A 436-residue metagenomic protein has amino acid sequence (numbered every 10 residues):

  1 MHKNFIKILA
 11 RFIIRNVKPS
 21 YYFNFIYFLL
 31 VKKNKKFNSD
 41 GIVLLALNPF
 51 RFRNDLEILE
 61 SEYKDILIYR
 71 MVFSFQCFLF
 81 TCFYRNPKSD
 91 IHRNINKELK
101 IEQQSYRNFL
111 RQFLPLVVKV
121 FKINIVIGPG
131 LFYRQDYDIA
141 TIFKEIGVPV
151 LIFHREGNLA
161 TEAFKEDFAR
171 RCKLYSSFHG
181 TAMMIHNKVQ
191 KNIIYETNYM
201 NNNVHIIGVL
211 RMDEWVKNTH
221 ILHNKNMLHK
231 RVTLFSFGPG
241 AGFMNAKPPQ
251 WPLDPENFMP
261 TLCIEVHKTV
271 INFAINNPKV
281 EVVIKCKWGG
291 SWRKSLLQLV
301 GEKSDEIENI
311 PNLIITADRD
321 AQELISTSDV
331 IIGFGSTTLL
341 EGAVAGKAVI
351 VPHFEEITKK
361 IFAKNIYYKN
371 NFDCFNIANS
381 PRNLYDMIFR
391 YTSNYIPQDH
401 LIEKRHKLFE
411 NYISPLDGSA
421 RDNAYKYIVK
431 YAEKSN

Functional and structural regions predicted by a protein language model:
M1-D40, N48, Y84-P87: Membrane-proximal basic amphipathic "stem/tether" segments
L29, L44-I58, E62, R70-E214 (+1 more regions): Active-site and donor-binding regions of nucleotide-sugar-utilizing enzymes
D40, F52-I68, T269-N277: A short, Lys/Arg-enriched amphipathic alpha-helix followed by its capping loop at the start of a domain
F113, L262, K287-L340, A345: Donor nucleotide-activated moiety binding/catalytic core segment of transferases that use nucleotide-activated donors
I123-I125, A182, R231, E281 (+1 more regions): Structural motif
N201, I206, S304-D305, T337-I413: Catalytic binding pocket for nucleotide-activated donors in carbohydrate/polymer assembly enzymes
M212-K303: Conserved catalytic-core segment of nucleotide-activated headgroup transferases in glycan assembly
S414-N436: C-terminal alpha-helical cap of glycosyltransferases
